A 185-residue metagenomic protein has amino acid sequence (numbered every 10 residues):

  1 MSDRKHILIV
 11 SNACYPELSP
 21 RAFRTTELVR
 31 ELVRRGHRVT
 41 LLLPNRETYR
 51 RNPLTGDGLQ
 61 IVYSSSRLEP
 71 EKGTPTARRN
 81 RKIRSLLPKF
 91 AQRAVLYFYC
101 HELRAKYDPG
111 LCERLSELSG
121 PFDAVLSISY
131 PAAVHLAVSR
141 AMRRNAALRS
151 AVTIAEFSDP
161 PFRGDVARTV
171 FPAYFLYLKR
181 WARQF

Functional and structural regions predicted by a protein language model:
M1-L68, A146-L148: N-terminal subdomain of nucleotide-sugar transferases
N12, N45, S127-P131, S158: Short, well-ordered beta-to-alpha junction loops that form the rim of enzyme active sites and present histidine/acidic
E17-L18, T48-R51, P70-E71, A133-L136 (+1 more regions): Short catalytic/ligand-binding loop motif for oxyanion handling, primarily in non-cytosolic enzymes, centered on
E27-L28, D108-P109, A133-L136, R140-R144 (+3 more regions): Membrane-proximal helix-turn-helix segments that form the acceptor-binding/catalytic region of lipid-linked
L41-L115: A conserved catalytic-core segment of Leloir-type glycosyltransferases
C100, L111-V134, A151-I154: Short N-terminal targeting/anchoring amphipathic segment
G164-V170: Short acidic, glycine/proline-rich loop/turn micro-motifs
